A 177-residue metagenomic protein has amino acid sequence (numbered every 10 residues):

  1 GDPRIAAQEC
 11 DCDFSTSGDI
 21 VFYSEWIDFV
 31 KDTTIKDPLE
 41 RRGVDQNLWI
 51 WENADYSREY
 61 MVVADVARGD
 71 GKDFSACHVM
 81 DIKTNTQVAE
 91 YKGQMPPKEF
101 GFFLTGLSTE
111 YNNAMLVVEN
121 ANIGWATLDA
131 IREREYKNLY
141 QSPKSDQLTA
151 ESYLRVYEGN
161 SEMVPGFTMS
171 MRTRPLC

Functional and structural regions predicted by a protein language model:
D2-L154: RNase H-like, metal-dependent nuclease domains and their acidic two-metal-ion catalytic environment used
N138-C177: Short alpha-helix plus adjacent loop in nuclease-associated cores
